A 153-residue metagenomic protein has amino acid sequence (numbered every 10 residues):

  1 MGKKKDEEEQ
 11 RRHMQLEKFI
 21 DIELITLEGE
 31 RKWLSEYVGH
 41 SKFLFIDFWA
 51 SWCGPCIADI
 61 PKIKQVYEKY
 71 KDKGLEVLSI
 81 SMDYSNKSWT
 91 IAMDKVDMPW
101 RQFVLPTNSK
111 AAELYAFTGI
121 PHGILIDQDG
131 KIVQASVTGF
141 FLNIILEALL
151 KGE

Functional and structural regions predicted by a protein language model:
M1-L27, K32-S41, E68, K87 (+2 more regions): N-proximal helix/coil linker or "cap" segments that precede and/or mark the start of modular domains
R31, W52-P55, Y84-S88, K110-A112 (+2 more regions): Flexible loop/turn segments at secondary-structure boundaries
G39-F43, D72-L75, M98-W100, Q128: Loop/turn elements at helix/coil->beta-strand transitions in domains of secreted/extracellular proteins
K42, F48-Q65: Conserved redox-active cysteine motifs that mediate thiol-disulfide chemistry, especially di-cysteine Cys-X(1-2)-Cys
F45-I46, V77, G123: Hydrophobic beta-strand anchors of alpha/beta hydrolase catalytic cores
A58-V96, T107-E113: Structural microenvironment flanking redox-active thiols in thiol-disulfide oxidoreductases
D97-M98, L105-K151: Thiol/disulfide oxidoreductase modules built on the thioredoxin-like
